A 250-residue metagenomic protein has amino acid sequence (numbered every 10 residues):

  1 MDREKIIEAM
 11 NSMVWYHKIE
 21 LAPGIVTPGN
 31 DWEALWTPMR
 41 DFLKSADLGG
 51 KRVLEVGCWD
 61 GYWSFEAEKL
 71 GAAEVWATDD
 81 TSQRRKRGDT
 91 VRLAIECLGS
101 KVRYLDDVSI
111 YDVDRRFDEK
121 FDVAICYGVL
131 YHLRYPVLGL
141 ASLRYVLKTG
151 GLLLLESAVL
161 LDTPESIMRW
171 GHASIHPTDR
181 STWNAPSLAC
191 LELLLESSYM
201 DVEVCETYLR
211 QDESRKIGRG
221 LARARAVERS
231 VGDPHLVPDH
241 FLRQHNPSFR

Functional and structural regions predicted by a protein language model:
G29-G49, E66: Conserved alpha-helix/loop element of class I SAM-dependent methyltransferases that forms part of the SAM/SAH-binding
K51-W59: Conserved class I S-adenosyl-L-methionine
Y62-D107, Y111: Class I SAM-dependent methyltransferase SAM/SAH-binding core
D114-A124: A short acidic, Gly/Pro-enriched loop at the edge of an enzyme's catalytic core that lines a small-molecule cofactor
D122-P136: A short SAM/SAH-binding and catalytic strip from SAM-dependent methyltransferases
V137-L152: A short glycine-rich, Lys/Arg-flanked "PGG" loop and its adjoining helix->strand segment in the class I
V159-T182: Short, glycine-/aromatic-enriched active-site segment of Class I SAM-dependent methyltransferases
T182-Y199: Short alpha-helix
